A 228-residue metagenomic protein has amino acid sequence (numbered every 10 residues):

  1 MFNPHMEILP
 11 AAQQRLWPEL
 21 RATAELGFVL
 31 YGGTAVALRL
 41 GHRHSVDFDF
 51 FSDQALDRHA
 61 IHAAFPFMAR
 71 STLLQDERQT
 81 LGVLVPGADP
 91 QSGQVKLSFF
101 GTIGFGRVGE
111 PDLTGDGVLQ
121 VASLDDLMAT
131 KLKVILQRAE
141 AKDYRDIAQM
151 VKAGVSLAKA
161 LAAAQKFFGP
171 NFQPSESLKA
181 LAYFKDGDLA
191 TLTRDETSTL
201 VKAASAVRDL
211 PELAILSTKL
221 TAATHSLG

Functional and structural regions predicted by a protein language model:
M1-G228: Compositionally biased terminal segments of proteins
